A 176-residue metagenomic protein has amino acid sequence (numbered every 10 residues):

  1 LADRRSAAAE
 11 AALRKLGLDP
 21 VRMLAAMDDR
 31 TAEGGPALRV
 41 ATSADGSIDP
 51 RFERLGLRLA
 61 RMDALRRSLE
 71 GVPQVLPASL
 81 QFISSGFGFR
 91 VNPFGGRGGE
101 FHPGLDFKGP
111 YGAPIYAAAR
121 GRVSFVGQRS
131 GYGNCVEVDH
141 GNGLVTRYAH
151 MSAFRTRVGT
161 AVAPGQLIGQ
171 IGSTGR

Functional and structural regions predicted by a protein language model:
L1-G86: Non-catalytic extracellular/periplasmic "stalk" and linker regions immediately N-terminal to catalytic or recognition
M62, E70-R176: Catalytic cores of peptidoglycan-degrading enzymes
